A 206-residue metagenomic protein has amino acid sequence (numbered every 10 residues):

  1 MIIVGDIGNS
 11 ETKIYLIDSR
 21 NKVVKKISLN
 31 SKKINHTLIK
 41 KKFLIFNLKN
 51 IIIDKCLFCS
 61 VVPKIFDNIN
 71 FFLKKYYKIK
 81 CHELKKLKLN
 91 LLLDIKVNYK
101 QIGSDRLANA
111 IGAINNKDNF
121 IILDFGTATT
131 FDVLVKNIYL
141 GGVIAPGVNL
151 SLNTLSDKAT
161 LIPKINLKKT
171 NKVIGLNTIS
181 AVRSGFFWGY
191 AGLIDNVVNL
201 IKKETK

Functional and structural regions predicted by a protein language model:
M1-I3, I7-L89: N-terminal glycine/serine-rich phosphate-binding loop of ATP-dependent small-molecule kinases, especially carbohydrate
M1-V24, A113, D118-I138, L155: Gly/Thr-rich phosphate-binding beta-strand-loop-beta motif of the actin/hexokinase/Hsp70
K32-N35, G112-K117, L140-R183, W188: Glycine-rich phosphate-binding loop plus the immediately following alpha-helix
L48-I52, N116-D118, E204-K206: Glycine-rich phosphate-binding loop signature in dinucleotide/nucleotide-binding domains
N50-I102, N137-V148, L176-A191: Short beta-strand-loop/turn "lid" adjacent to the catalytic site in phosphate-handling enzymes
I79-L91, T127, L161-T170: Acidic-glycine-rich active-site phosphate/pyrophosphate-binding loop
N90-F120: Conserved phosphate-binding catalytic cores of ATP/NTP-utilizing and phosphoryl-transfer enzymes
Y190-E204: A short, acidic, amphipathic alpha-helical segment used as a generic capping/interface helix at domain edges
